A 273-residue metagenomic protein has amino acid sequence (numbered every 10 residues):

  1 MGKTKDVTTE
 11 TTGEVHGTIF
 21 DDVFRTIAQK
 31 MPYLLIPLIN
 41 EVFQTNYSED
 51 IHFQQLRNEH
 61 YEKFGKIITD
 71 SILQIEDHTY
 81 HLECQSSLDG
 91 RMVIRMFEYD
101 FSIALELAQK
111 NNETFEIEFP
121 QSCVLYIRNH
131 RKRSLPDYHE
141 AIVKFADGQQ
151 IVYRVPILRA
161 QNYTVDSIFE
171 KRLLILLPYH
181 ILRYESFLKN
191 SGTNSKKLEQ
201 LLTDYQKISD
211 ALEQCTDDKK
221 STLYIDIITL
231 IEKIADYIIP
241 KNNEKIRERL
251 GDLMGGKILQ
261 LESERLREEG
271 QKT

Functional and structural regions predicted by a protein language model:
M1-I175, H180-R183, R265: Accessory alpha/beta interaction modules
G2-E14, Q74-S86, S195-T273: Short, charged alpha-helical interaction segments and adjacent helix-coil junctions
I19, V23, I181-K189, D204-A211 (+1 more regions): A general alpha-helix detector
R154-L158, E185-Q200: Extended, charge-rich low-complexity interaction segments
